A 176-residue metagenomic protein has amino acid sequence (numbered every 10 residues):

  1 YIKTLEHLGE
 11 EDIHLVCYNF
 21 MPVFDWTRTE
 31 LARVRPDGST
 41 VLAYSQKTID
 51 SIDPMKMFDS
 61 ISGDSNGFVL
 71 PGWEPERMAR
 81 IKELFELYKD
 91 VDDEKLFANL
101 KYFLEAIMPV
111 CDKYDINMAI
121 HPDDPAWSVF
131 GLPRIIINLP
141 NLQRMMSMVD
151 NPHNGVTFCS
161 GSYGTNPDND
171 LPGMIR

Functional and structural regions predicted by a protein language model:
Y1-E11, L15-K56: Acidic/aromatic-lined carbohydrate-recognition and catalytic surfaces of CAZymes acting on diverse glycans
E10, P54-R176: Acidic/histidine-rich catalytic cores of soluble enzymes
